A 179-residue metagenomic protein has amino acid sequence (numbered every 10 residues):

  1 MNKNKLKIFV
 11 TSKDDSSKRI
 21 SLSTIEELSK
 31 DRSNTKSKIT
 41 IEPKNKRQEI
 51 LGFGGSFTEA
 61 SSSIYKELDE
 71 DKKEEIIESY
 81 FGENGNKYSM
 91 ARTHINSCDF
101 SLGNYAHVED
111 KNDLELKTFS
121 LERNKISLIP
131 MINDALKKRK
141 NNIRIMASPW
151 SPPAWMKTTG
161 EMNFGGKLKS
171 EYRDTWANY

Functional and structural regions predicted by a protein language model:
N2-D31: Short, Gly/Pro- and small/polar-rich lid/capping loops
I20-Y179: N-terminal catalytic cores of secreted or lumenal carbohydrate-active enzymes
